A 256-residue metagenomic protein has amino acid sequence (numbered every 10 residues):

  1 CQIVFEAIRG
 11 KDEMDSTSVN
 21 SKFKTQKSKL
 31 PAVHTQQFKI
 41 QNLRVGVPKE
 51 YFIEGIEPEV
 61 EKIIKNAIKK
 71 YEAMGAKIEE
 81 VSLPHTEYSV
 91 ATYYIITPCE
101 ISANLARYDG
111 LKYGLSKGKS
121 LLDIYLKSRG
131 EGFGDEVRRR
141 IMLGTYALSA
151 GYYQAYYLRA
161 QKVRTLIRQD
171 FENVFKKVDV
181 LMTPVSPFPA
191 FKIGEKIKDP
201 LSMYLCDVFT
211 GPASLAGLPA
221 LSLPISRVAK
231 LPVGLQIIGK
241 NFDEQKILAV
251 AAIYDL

Functional and structural regions predicted by a protein language model:
C1-K24, Q41-E54, K65-M74, R107 (+2 more regions): Structural helix-boundary/capping segments
N20-K24, P84-Y88, V185: A glycine-rich phosphate-binding loop feature that marks nucleotide/adenosyl-phosphate handling sites
T25, L30-Q37: Short Gly/Ser/Thr- and charged-rich N-terminal loops/segments that act as flexible capping/hinge elements
I56-E57, V90, Y153, F191-G194 (+1 more regions): Short glycine-/acidic-enriched loop or helix-start segments at secondary-structure transitions that form or flank
K77-S82: General small-molecule cofactor/ligand-binding pocket signal
T86, G110-L215: Serine-dependent amide/ester hydrolase catalytic core
V90-Y94, E195-K196, P232-Q236: Short secondary-structure transition/capping segments
A91-N104: Charged, often glycine-rich, active-site loop that binds/positions anionic groups
